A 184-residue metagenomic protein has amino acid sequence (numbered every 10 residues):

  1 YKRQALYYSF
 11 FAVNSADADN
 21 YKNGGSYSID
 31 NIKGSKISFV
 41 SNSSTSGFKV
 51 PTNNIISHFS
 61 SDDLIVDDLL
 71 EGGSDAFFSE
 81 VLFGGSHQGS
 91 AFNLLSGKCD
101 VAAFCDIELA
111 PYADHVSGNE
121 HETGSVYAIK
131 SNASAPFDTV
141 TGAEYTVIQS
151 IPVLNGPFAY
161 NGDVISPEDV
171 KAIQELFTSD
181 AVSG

Functional and structural regions predicted by a protein language model:
R3-S60: A conserved helix-loop-strand patch within extracytoplasmic ligand-binding domains of the periplasmic binding
A5-Y8, V147-Q149, I173, T178: Extended interaction regions within the primary functional domain
D19, K36, G47-S166: Pocket-lining segment of extracytoplasmic ligand-binding domains
A159-G184: An extracytoplasmic/periplasmic, membrane-proximal ligand-sensing/linker region
